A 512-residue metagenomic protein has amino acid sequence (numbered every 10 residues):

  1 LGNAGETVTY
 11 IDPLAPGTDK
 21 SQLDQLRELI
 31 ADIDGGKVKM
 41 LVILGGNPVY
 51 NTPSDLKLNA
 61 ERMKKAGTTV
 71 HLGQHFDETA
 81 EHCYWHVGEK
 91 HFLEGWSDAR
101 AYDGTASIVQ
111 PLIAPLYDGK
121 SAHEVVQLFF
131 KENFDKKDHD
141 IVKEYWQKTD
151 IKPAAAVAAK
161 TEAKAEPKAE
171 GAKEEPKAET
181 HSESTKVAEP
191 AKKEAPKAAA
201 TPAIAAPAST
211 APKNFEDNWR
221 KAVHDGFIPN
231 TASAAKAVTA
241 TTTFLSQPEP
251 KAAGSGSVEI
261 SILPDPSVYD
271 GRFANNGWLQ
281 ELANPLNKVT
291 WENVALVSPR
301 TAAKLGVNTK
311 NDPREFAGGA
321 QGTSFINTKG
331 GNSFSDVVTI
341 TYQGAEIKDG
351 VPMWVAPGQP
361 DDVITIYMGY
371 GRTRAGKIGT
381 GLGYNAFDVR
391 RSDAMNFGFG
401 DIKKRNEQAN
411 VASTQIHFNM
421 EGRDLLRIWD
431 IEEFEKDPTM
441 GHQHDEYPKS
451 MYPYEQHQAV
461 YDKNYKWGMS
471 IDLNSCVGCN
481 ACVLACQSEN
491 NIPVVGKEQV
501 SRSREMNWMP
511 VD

Functional and structural regions predicted by a protein language model:
L1-V8: Short helix-loop-beta junction
G2, F130-F134, N491: Non-catalytic alpha-helical coupling and interface elements of nucleotide-dependent molecular machines and regulators
A4, F134-E144, K310-F316: Short, surface-exposed acidic
A15-T18, L23, R27-P115, T149-M509: A cross-kingdom feature strongest in bacterial/archaeal respiratory oxidoreductases
D118: Aromatic-acidic/polar surface patches that form glycan- and anion
S121-T149: Non-catalytic, well-ordered alpha-helical segments in soluble enzyme domains
D512: A long, glycine-enriched binding/interface module in the latter
